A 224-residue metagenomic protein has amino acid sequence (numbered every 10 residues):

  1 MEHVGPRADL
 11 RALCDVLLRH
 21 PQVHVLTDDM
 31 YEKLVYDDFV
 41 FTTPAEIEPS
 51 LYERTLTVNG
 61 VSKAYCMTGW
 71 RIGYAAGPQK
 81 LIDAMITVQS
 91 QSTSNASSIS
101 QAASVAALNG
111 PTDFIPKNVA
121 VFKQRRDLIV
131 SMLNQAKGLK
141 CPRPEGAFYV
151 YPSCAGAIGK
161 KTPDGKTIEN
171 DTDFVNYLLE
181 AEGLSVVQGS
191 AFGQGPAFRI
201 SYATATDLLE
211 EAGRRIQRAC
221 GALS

Functional and structural regions predicted by a protein language model:
M1-S224: PLP-dependent class I/II
